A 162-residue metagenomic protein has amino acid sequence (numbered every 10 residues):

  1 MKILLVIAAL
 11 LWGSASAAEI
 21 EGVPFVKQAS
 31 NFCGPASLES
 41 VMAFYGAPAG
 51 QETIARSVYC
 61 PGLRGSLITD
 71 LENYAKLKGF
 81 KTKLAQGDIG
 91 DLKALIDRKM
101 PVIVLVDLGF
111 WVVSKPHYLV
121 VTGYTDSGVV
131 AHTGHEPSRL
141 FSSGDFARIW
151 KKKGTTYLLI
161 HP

Functional and structural regions predicted by a protein language model:
K2-I68, I89, L108-G109, T125-V129: Active-site-adjacent structural segments surrounding the nucleophilic cysteine of cysteine proteases and isopeptidases
I20, Q28, D97-P101, P116 (+3 more regions): Extracytoplasmic
C33, A75, V104, F110-S138: Catalytic nucleophile-His microenvironment captured as a short glycine-rich beta-strand/loop that brackets
S37, V41-G46, V58, G62 (+6 more regions): Sec/Tat-exported extracytoplasmic proteins
P61-A94, P101: Mid-chain, structured segments of secreted extracytoplasmic proteins
T82-L84, V102-L105, V130, L158-L159: Structural recognition of the beta-strand scaffold that forms the well-ordered cores of secreted hydrolase catalytic
A94-K99, W111-K115, T122-Y124, I149-K152: Extracellular/periplasmic catalytic domains that process cell-envelope and extracellular macromolecules
T122-P162: Noncatalytic regulatory segments and standalone regulatory/sensor domains
